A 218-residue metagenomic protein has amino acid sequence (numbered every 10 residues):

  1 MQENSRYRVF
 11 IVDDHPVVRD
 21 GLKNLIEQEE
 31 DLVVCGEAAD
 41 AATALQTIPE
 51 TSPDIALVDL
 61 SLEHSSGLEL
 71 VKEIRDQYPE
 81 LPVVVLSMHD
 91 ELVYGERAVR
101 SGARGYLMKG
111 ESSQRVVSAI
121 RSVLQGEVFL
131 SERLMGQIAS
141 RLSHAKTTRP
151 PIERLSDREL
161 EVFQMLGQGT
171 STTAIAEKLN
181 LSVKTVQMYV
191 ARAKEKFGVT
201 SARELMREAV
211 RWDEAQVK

Functional and structural regions predicted by a protein language model:
E37-I55: Acidic, metal-coordinating helix/loop segments flanking the phosphotransfer/catalytic sites of two-component signaling
D40-T43, S66-E69, D90: Acidic catalytic/metal-coordinating carboxylates
D54, L60-S61: The short loop immediately C-terminal to the conserved phospho-acceptor aspartate in CheY-like receiver
D59-L60, S87: Active-site residues of response regulator receiver
L68-P79: Short amphipathic alpha-helix used as the core "switch/output" element in two-component signaling
V93-R100, R104-E161, R203, R211-Q216: Short, flexible helix-to-coil linker/hinge segments that flank and couple to helix-turn-helix
R149-K184: Helix-turn-helix DNA-binding segment
A191-K218: Basic, Lys/Arg-enriched C-terminal extension of HTH/homeodomain DNA-binding domains
